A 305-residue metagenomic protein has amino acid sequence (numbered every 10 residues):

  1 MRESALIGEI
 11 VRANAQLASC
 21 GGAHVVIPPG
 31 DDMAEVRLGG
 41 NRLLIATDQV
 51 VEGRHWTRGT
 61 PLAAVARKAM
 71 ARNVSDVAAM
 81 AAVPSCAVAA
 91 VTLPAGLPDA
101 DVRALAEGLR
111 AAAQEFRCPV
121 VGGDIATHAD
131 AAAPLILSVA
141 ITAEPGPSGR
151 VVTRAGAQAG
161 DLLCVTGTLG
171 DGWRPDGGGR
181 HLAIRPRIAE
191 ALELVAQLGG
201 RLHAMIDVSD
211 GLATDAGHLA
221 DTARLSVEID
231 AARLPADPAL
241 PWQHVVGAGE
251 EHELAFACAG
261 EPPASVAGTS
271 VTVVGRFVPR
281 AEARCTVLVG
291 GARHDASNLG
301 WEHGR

Functional and structural regions predicted by a protein language model:
M1-P61, M80, A89, G108-A113 (+1 more regions): Extreme N-terminal cap/leader segments of soluble proteins
P28, L44-A46, P119-G123, C164-T166 (+2 more regions): General beta-strand structural signal in soluble alpha/beta enzymes
G40, V50, S85-W173: Glycine-rich anion-binding loops of enzyme active sites
L62-C86, E107-E115, E193, T214-H218: Small-aliphatic-rich amphipathic alpha-helix that forms the alpha element of a beta-alpha
G96, L182-E251: Active-site-proximal betaalpha loop/short-helix elements that scaffold phosphoryl/nucleotidyl transfer chemistry
T142-E144, A255-A259: Short hydrophobic/aromatic beta-strand micro-patches that form the beta-sheet surface supporting nucleotide- or nucleic
S265-R305: Acidic, Ser/Thr/Pro-rich beta/coil linker or hinge segments at domain junctions
